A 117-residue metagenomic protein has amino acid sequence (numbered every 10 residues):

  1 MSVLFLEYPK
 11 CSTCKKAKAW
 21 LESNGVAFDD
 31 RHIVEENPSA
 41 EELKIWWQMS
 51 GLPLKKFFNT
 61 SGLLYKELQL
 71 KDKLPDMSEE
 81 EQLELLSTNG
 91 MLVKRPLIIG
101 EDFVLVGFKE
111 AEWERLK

Functional and structural regions predicted by a protein language model:
M1-N24, F28-I33: Local sequence-structure signature of Cys/Sec-based thiol-disulfide redox active-site neighborhoods
E35-L116: Thiol/selenol-based redox catalytic cores and closely related redox-interacting motifs
